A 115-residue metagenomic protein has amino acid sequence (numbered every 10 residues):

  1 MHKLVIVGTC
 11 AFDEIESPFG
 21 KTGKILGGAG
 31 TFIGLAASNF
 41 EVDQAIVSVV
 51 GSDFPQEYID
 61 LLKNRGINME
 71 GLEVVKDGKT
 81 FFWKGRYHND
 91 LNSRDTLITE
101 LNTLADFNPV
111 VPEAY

Functional and structural regions predicted by a protein language model:
M1-V5: Extreme N-terminal starter segment of soluble prokaryotic enzymes
G8-C10: Active-site metal-binding loops of divalent metal-dependent hydrolases
F12-G20, K24, V42-Y115: Conserved N-terminal subdomain of the carbohydrate kinase-like
G20-L35: Short catalytic helix/loop segments, enriched in acidic residues and glycine and frequently bearing histidine
G34-D43: Alpha-helix C-terminal capping segments
